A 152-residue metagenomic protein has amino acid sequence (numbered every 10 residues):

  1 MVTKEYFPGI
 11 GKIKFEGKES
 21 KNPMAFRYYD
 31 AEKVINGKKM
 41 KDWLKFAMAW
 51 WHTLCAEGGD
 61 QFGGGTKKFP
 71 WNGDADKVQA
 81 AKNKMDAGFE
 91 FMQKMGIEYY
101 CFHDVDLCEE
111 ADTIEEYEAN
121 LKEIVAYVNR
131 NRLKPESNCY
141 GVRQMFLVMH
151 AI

Functional and structural regions predicted by a protein language model:
M1-I152: N-terminal pre-domain/capping segments
